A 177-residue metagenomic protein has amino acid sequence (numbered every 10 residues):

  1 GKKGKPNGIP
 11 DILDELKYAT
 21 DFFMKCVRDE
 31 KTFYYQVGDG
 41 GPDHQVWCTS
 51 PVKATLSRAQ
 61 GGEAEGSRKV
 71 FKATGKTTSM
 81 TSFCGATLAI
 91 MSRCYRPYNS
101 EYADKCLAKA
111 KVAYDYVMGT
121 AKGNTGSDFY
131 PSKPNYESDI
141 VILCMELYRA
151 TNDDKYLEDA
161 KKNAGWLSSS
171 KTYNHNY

Functional and structural regions predicted by a protein language model:
G1-Y177: Glycan-recognition and catalytic cores of secretory/periplasmic carbohydrate-active enzymes
